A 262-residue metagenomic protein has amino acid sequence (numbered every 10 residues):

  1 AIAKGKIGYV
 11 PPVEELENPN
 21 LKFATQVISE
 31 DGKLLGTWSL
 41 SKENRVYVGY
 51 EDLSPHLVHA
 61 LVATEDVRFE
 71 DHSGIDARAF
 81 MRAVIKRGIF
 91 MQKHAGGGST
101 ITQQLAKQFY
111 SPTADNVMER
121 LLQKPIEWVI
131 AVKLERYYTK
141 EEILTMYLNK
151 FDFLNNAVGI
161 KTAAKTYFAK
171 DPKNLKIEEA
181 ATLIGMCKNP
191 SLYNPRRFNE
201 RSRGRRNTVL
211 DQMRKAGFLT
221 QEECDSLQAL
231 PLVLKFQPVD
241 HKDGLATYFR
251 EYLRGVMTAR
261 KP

Functional and structural regions predicted by a protein language model:
A1-P262: Juxtamembrane regions of bacterial inner-membrane/periplasmic proteins, predominantly the peptidoglycan biogenesis
